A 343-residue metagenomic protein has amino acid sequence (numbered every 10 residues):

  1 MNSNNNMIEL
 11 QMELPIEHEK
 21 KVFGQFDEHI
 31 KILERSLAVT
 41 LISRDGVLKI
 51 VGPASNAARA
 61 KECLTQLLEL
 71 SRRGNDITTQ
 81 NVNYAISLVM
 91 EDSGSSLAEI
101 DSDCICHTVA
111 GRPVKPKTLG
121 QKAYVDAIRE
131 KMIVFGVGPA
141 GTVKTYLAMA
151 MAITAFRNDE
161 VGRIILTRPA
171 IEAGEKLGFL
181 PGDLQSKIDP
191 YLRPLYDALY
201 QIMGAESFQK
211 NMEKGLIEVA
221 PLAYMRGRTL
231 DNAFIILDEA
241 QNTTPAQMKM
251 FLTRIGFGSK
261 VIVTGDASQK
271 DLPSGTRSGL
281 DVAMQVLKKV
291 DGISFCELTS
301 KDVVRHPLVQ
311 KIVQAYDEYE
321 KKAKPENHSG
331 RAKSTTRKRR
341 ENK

Functional and structural regions predicted by a protein language model:
N2-K21: Short glycine-/aliphatic-rich beta-strand segments at the starts of folded cytosolic domains
E17, D27, A54-S55, N242 (+1 more regions): Short, surface-exposed acidic/glycine-rich loop or hinge patches that mediate macromolecular interfaces
E17-R35: Short amphipathic alpha-helix segments
V22, H29, A60-C63, M248-F251: Hydrophobic side chains in well-ordered alpha-helices
K31, L37-T40, G46: Compact, well-ordered interaction domains used in eukaryotic information-processing assemblies
I42-D101: Interdomain "pre-motor" coupling segment immediately N-terminal to P-loop NTPase/helicase cores
M90-L119: Conserved loop-to-helix interface motifs that mediate assembly, gating, or partner/ligand docking in ancient ring
V109-Q121, D126-L237, Q241-K343: Conserved helicase motor core of SF1/SF2 NTP-dependent helicases
